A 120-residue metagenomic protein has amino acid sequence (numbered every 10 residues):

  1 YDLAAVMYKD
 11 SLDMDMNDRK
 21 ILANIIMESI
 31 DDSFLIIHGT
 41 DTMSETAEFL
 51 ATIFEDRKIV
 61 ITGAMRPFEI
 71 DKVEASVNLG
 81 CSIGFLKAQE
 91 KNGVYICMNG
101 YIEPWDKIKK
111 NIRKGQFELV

Functional and structural regions predicted by a protein language model:
Y1-V120: Active-site histidine-anchored catalytic micro-motif
